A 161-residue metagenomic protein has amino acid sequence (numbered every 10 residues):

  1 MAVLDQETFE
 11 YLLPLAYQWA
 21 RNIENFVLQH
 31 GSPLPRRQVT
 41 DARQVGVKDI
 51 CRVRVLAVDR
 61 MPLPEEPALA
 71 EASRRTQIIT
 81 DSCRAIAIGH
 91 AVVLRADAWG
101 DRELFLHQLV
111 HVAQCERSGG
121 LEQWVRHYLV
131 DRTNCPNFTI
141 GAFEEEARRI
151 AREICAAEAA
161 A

Functional and structural regions predicted by a protein language model:
Q6-C51, A57-D59, A68-A87, L94-A96 (+1 more regions): Metalloprotease/metallohydrolase-associated module, dominated by Zn2+-dependent proteases
L63-E65: Short, structured protein-protein interaction patches enriched in aromatics and acidic/basic residues, typified by
A98-Q114: Short alpha-helix carrying the canonical HExxH Zn2+-binding catalytic motif
